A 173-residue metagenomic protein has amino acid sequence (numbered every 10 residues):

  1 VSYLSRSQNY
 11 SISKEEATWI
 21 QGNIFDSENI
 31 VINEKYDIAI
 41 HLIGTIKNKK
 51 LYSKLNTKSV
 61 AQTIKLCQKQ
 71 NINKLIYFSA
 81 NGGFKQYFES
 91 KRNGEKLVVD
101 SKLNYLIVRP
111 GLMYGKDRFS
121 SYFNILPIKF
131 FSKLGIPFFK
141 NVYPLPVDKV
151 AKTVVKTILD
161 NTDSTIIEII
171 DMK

Functional and structural regions predicted by a protein language model:
S2-L4, I20, I40, I76 (+2 more regions): Hydrophobic/aromatic beta-strand patches that form the interior of the parallel beta-sheet core in alpha/beta enzyme
Y3-S11, I24: N-terminal Rossmann-fold cofactor-binding loop
L4, T45-I46, L55-K96, D100 (+1 more regions): Conserved Rossmann-fold NAD(P)-dependent oxidoreductase catalytic core, especially the SDR/UDP-sugar
N9, K47, G83, M113: Surface-exposed, flexible loop/turn segments at secondary-structure boundaries
S13, A17-K69: NAD(P)H-binding glycine-rich loop region in Rossmannoid oxidoreductase-like domains and their noncatalytic homologs
S27, N48-L51, G82, F138-V142: Conserved short-loop catalytic and cofactor-binding motifs
K35-Y36, I72-N73, S164: A general structural motif
K85-K173: Oxidoreductase cofactor-interface core, primarily capturing Rossmann-like NAD(P)-dependent enzymes
